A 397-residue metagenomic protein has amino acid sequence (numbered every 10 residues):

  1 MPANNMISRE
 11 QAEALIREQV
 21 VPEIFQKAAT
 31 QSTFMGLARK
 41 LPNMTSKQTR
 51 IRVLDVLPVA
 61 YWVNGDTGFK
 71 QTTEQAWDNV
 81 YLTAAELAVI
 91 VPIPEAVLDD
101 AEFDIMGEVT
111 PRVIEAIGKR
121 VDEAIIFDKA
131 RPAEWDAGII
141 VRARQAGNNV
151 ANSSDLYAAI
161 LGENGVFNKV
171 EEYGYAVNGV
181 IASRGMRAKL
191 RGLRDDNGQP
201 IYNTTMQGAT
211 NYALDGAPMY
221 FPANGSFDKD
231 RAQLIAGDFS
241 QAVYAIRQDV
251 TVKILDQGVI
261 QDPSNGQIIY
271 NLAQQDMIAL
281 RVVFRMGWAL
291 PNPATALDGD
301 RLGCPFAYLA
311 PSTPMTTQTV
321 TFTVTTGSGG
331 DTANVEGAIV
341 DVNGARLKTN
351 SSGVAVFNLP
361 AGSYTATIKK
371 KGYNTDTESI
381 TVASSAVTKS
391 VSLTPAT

Functional and structural regions predicted by a protein language model:
M1-V20, K40, Y270-T317, T397: Protruding loop/beta-arch "assembly-hinge" segments enriched in small, turn-prone residues
P2-V89: Assembly/oligomerization interface modules of large self-assembling protein complexes
T45, R142-I278, F284: Extended oligomerization regions of viral-like shell subunits
Y81, E86-V89, I93-E172, A307-T316: Alpha-helical scaffold segments that mediate packing/assembly in large oligomeric complexes
Q318-V320, S328-G344: Short, ordered, surface-exposed loop/turn motifs in non-cytosolic proteins
I339, G344-A355: Short, acidic Ser/Thr/Gly-rich low-complexity loop/linker segments typical of extracellular and cell-surface proteins
G362-G372: A short, solvent-exposed beta-strand micro-motif common in secreted/extracellular proteins
K371-A396: Structured interaction patches on ligand/partner-binding surfaces of diverse proteins
